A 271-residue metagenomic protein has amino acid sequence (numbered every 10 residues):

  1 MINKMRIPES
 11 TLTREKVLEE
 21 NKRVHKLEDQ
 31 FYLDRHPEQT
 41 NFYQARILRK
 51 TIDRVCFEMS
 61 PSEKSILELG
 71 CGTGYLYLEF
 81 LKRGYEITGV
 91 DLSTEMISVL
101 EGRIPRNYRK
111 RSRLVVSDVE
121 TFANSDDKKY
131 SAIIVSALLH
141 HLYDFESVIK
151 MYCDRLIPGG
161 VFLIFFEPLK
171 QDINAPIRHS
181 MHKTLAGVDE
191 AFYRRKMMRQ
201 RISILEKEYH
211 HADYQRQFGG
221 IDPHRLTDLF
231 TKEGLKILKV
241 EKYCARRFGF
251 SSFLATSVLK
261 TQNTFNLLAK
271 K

Functional and structural regions predicted by a protein language model:
I2-P61, Q262: Conserved class I S-adenosyl-L-methionine
E63-G72: Conserved class I S-adenosyl-L-methionine
T73-T121: Class I SAM-dependent methyltransferase SAM/SAH-binding core
I134: A conserved beta-strand element that flanks and buttresses the S-adenosyl-L-methionine
S147-P158: A short glycine-rich, Lys/Arg-flanked "PGG" loop and its adjoining helix->strand segment in the class I
L163-R194: Conserved class I S-adenosyl-L-methionine
Q217-G234: Short alpha-helix
E233-G234, S251-K271: Core SAM-dependent methyltransferase catalytic element
